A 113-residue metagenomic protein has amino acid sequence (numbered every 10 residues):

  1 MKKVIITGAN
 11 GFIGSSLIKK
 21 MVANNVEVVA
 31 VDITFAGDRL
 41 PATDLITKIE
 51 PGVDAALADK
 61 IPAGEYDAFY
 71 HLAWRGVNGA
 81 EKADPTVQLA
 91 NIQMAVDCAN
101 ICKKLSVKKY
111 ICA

Functional and structural regions predicted by a protein language model:
K3, E27, K108-K109: Residues at the starts of beta-strands that form the adenosine-phosphate
V4-N24: N-terminal Rossmann NAD(P)H-binding glycine-rich loop of SDR-like oxidoreductase domains
T7, V31, F69-R75, Y110-A113: SDR active-site strand-loop-helix element
F12, A36-G37, R75-N78: Active-site loop signature of alpha/beta-hydrolase-fold enzymes
V26-F35: Conserved glycine-rich Rossmann-like NAD(P)H-binding loop of the short-chain dehydrogenase/reductase
A42-A56: Rossmann-fold cofactor-recognition segment
G52-A90, I101: NAD(P)H-binding glycine-rich loop region in Rossmannoid oxidoreductase-like domains and their noncatalytic homologs
V96-A113: Conserved Rossmann-fold NAD(P)-dependent oxidoreductase catalytic core, especially the SDR/UDP-sugar
